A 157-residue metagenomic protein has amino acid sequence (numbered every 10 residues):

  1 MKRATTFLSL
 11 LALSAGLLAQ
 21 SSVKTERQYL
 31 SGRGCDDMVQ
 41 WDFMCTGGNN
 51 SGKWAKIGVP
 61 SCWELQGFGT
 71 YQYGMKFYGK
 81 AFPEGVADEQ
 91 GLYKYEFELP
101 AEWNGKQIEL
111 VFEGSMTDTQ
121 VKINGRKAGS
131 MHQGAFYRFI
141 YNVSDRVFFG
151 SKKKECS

Functional and structural regions predicted by a protein language model:
M1, G52-A55, M75, I123 (+1 more regions): Generic cytosolic/nucleocytoplasmic N-terminal low-complexity/intrinsically disordered segments
M1-T25: Bacterial Sec-dependent N-terminal signal peptides
T6-F7, Q28-S31, N142: General helical structural elements
A15-G16, D37, S151: Generic detector of short, well-ordered, non-transmembrane alpha-helical segments enriched in hydrophobic residues
S21-V111: Extended carbohydrate-recognition surfaces in non-catalytic/accessory domains of CAZymes and lectin-like proteins
M44-G48, D88-S157: Accessory beta-strand-rich segments of carbohydrate-active enzymes
